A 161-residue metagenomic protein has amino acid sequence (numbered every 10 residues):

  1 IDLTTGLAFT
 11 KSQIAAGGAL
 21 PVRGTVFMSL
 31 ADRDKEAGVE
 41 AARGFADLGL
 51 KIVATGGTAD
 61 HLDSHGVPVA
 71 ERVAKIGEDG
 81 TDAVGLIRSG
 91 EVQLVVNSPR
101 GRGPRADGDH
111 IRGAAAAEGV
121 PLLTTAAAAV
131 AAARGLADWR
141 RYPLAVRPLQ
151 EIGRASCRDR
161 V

Functional and structural regions predicted by a protein language model:
I1-L123, A129-G135, W139-R154: ATP-dependent carboxylate/acyl-activation modules
A155-V161: Conserved small/polar residues in nucleotide/adenosyl-binding loops
